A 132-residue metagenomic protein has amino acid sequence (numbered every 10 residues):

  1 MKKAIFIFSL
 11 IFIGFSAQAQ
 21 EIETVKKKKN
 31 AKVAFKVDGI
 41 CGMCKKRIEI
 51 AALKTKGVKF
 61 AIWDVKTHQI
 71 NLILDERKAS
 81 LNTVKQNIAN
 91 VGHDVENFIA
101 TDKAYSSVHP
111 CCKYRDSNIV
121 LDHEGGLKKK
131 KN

Functional and structural regions predicted by a protein language model:
M1-V25: Bacterial Sec-dependent N-terminal signal peptides
K3-A4, K28-A31, D38-M43, V65: A generic short-segment signal for beta-strand/edge and adjacent turn/coil regions
Q18-K36, N82, E96-N132: Sec-dependent signal peptide cleavage junction
I22-K26, C44-K45, F60-I62: Short amphipathic alpha-helical segments, especially helix-boundary/capping motifs
F35-A52, P110-Y114: Short, thiol/selenol-centered motifs that function as redox-active sites or metal-ligating centers
I48-D64: Short acidic amphipathic segments
K59-S106: Mid-chain, structured segments of secreted extracytoplasmic proteins
